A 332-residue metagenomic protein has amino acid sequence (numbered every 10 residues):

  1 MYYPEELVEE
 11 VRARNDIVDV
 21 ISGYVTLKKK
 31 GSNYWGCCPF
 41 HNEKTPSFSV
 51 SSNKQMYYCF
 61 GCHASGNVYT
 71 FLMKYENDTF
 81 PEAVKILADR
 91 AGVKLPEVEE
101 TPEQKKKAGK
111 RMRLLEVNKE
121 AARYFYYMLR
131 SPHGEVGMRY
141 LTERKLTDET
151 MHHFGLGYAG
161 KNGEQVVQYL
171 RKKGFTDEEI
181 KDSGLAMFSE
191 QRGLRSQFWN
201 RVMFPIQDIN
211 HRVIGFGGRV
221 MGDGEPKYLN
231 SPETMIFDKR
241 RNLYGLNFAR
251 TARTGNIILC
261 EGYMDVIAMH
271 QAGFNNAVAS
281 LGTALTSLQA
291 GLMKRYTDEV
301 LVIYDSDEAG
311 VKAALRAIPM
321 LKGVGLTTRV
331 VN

Functional and structural regions predicted by a protein language model:
M1-E103, A159: N-terminal structured subdomain of primase-like DNA metabolism proteins
Y3, K30, K106-A121, R139 (+2 more regions): Phosphate-handling DNA/RNA-contact segment within nucleic-acid enzymes
L72, S280-A284, Y304-S306: Short beta->alpha connector loops at strand-helix junctions that form conserved, small/polar/Pro-enriched
E82-H133: Conserved active-site segments centered on acidic
S306-K322, R329-N332: Phosphate/diphosphate-binding loops
